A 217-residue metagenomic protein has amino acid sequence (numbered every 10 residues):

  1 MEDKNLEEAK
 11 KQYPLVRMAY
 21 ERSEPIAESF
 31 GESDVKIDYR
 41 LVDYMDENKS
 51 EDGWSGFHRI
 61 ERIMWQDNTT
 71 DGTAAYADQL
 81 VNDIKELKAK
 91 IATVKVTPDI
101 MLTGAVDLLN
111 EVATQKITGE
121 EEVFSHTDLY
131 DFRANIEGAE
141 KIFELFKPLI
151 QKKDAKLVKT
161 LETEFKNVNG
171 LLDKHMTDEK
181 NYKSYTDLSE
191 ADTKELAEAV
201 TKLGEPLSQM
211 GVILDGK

Functional and structural regions predicted by a protein language model:
M1-K217: Mature extracytoplasmic or organellar-lumen-exposed domains after removal of signal/transit peptides
